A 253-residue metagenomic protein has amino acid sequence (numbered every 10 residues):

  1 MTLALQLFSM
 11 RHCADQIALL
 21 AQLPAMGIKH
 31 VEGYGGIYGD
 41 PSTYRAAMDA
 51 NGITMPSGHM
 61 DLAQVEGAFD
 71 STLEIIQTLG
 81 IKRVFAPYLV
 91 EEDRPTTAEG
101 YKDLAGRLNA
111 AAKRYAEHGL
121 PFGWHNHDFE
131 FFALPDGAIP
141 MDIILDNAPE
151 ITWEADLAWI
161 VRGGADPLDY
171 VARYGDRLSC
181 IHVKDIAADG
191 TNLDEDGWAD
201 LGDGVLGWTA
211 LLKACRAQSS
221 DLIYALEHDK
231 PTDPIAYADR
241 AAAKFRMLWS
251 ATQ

Functional and structural regions predicted by a protein language model:
M1-A25, I75-G80, P135-G137, M141-T152 (+1 more regions): Histidine-acidic metal/acid-base catalytic patches
M1-R83, S250-Q253: N-terminal pre-domain/capping segments
L3-L7, V31-G33, M55-M60, V84-A86 (+4 more regions): Hydrophobic faces of well-ordered beta-strands that scaffold small-molecule active sites in alpha/beta enzyme cores
M10-D15, E32-T43, M60-F69, E91-P95 (+4 more regions): Acidic-and-aromatic substrate-binding clefts and catalytic sites of carbohydrate-active enzymes
I17, S42, D70, K102 (+3 more regions): Residue-level marker for well-ordered alpha-helical positions
H30, L62-W153, R162, I235: Active-site acidic/histidine proton-transfer and metal-coordination neighborhood in alpha/beta enzyme cores
T43-A50, R107-Y115, I143, Y170 (+1 more regions): Catalytic-core regions built around general acid/base machinery
M48-I53, A110, E117, A148-E150 (+2 more regions): Short, well-ordered coil/turn elements that cap or connect secondary structure elements
